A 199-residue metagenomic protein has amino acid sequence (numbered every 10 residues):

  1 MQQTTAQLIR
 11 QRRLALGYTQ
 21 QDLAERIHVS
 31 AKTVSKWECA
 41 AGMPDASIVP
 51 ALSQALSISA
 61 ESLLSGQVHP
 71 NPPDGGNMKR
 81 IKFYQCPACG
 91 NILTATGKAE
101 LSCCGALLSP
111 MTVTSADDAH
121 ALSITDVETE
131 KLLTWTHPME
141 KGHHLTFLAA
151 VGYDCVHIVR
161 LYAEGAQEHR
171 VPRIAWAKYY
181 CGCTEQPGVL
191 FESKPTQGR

Functional and structural regions predicted by a protein language model:
M1-A15: A short, Lys/Arg-rich alpha-helix, primarily the initiator
G17-S35: Short alpha-helical DNA-recognition segment
S47-S62: DNA major-groove recognition helix of helix-turn-helix/homeodomain DNA-binding modules
C86-C89, L101-C103: Short cysteine-rich clusters marking metal-coordination/redox-active sites
G97-P110: Cysteine-rich micro-motifs
T114-G165: Long, charge-rich boundary regions
Q186-R199: Edge beta-strands of extracellular beta-sandwich domains
